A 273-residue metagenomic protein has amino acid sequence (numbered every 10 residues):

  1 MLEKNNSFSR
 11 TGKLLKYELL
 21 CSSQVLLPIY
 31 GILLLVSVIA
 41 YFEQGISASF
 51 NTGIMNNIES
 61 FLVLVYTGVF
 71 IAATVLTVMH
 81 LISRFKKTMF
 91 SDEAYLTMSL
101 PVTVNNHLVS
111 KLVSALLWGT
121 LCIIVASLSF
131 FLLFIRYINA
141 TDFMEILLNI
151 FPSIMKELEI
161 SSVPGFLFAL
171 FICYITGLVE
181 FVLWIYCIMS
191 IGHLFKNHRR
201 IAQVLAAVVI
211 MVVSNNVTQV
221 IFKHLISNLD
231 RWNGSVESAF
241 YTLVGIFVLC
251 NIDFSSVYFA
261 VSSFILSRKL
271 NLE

Functional and structural regions predicted by a protein language model:
M1-E93, V104-E273: Hydrophobic alpha-helical transmembrane segments of membrane proteins
